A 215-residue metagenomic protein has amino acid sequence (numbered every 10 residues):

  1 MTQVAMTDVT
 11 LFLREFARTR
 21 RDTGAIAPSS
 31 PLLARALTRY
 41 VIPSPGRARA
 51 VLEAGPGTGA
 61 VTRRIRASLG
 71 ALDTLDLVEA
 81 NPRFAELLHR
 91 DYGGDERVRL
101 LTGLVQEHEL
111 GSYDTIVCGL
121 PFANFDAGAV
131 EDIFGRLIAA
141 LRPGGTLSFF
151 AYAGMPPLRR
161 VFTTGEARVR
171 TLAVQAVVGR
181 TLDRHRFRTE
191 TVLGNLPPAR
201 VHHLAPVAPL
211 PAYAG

Functional and structural regions predicted by a protein language model:
T7-S44: Class I SAM-dependent methyltransferase Rossmann-like catalytic core, especially the SAM/SAH-binding loop
R47-G57: Conserved class I S-adenosyl-L-methionine
G59-R63: Glycine-rich SAM-binding Motif I of class I
G94-V105: Conserved SAM-binding strand-loop segment of SAM-dependent methyltransferases
Q106-I116: A short acidic, Gly/Pro-enriched loop at the edge of an enzyme's catalytic core that lines a small-molecule cofactor
E131-P143: A short glycine-rich, Lys/Arg-flanked "PGG" loop and its adjoining helix->strand segment in the class I
G144-A153: Conserved beta-strand signature within the Rossmann-like core of class I S-adenosyl-L-methionine
R170-G215: Class I S-adenosyl-L-methionine
